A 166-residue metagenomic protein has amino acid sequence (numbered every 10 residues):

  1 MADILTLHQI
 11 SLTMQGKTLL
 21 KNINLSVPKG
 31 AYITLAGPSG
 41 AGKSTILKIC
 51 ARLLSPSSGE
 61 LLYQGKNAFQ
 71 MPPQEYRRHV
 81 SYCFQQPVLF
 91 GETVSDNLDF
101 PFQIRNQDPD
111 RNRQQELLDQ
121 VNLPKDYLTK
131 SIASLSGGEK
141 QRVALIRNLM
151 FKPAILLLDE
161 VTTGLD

Functional and structural regions predicted by a protein language model:
A36-P38: The feature captures the beta-strand-to-loop junction immediately N-terminal to the Walker
A51: Helix-to-loop junction immediately C-terminal to a conserved catalytic motif
G59-N67, Y76: Conserved ABC transporter NBD signature motif
P109-Y127: Conserved ABC ATPase "signature" region
S131-L135, E139: Conserved ABC ATPase signature
L145: Hydrophobic anchor residue at the start of the ABC signature
F151-K152: Conserved signature/switch motifs of ABC ATPase nucleotide-binding domains
L156-D159: Catalytic Walker B motif of ABC-type/P-loop ATPase nucleotide-binding domains
